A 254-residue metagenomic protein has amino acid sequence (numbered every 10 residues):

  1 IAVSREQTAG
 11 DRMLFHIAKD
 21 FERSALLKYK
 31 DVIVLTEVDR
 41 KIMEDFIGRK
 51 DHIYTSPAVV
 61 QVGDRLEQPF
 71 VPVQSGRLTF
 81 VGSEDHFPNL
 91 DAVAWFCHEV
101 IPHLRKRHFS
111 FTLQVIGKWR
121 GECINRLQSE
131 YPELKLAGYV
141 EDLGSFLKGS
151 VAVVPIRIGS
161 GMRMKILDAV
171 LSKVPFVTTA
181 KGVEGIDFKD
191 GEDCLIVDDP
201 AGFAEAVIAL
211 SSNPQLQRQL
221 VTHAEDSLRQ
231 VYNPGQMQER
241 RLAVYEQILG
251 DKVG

Functional and structural regions predicted by a protein language model:
I1-D20, S83: Acceptor-binding helix/loop patch of EC 2.4 sugar-transfer enzymes, predominantly nucleotide-sugar-dependent
R12-K19, R23-R65: Donor nucleotide-sugar binding/catalytic pocket of nucleotide-sugar-dependent glycosyltransferases
L27, D45, Y54-K148: Conserved catalytic-core segment of nucleotide-activated headgroup transferases in glycan assembly
K30, E133, L147-G161, S172-P175: Acidic donor-binding loop of glycosyltransferase active sites
K165-A169, P175-T179: Short hydrophobic beta-strand element within catalytic cores of glycosyltransferases and related nucleotide-activated
A180-G191, L195-I196: Short acidic/histidine- and often glycine-rich active-site loop of Leloir-type glycosyltransferases that engages
G191-A201, A209-P214: Conserved acidic donor-binding segment of nucleotide-sugar-dependent glycosyltransferases
L216-V231, M237-A243: A short, well-ordered alpha-helix in the C-terminal region of glycosyltransferases
